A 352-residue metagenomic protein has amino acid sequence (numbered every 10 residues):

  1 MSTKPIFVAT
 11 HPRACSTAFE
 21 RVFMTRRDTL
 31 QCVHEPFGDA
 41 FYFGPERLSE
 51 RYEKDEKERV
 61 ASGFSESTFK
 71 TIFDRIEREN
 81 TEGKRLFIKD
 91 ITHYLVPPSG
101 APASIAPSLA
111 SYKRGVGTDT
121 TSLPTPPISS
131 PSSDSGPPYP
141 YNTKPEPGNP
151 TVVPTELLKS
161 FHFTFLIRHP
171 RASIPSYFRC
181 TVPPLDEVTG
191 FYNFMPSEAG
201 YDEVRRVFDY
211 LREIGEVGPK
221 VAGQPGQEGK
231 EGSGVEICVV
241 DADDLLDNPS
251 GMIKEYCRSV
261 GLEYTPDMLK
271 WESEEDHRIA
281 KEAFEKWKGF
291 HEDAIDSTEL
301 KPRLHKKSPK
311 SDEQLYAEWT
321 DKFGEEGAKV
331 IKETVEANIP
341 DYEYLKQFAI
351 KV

Functional and structural regions predicted by a protein language model:
M1-K4, E46-R51, L109-R114, T121-P126 (+2 more regions): Eukaryotic N-terminal targeting leaders
M1-K84, D90: PAPS-dependent sulfotransferase catalytic core
M1-P5, E263-V352: PAPS-dependent sulfotransferases, especially Golgi type II membrane carbohydrate sulfotransferases
C15-R26, V240-P266, A280-I295: PAPS/PAP-binding and catalytic site of the sulfotransferase fold
A18, V22, E203-Y210, E255 (+4 more regions): Amphipathic alpha-helical segments that form well-ordered structural scaffolds and often line/cohere around active
A40-Y42, S173, E274: Generic structural signal for helix capping and beta-alpha/helix-loop junctions
E56-Y94, P98-P124, E326, V330 (+1 more regions): Flexible phosphate-sensing "switch/lid" loops adjacent to ATP/NTP-binding sites across phosphate-transfer
I91-D267: PAPS-dependent sulfotransferase catalytic domain
